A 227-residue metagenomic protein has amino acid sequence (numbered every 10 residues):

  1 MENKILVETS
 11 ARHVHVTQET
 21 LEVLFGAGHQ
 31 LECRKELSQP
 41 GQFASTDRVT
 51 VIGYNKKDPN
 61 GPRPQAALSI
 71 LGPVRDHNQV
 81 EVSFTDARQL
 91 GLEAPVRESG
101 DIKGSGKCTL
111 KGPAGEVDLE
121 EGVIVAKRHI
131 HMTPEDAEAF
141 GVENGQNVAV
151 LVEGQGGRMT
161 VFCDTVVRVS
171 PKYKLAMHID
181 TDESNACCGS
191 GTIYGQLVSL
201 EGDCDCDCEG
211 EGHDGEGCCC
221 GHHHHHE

Functional and structural regions predicted by a protein language model:
E2-K4: Extreme N-terminal starter segment of soluble prokaryotic enzymes
L6-N55, G61-P113, D118-L151, F162-G195: Short beta-strand-centered segments at strand-helix junctions
P59, R168, S184, D207-E211 (+1 more regions): A generic signature of intrinsically disordered, low-complexity regions enriched in glycine/proline and charged/polar
E116, G154-R158, L200-D203: Short, charged beta-turn/beta-strand-edge "cap" motif at the junction between a beta-strand and an adjacent loop
Y194-S199, H222-H223: Short, basic/aromatic-enriched C-terminal tail that caps enzymatic domains
D203-E227: Histidine-centered metal-binding segments
